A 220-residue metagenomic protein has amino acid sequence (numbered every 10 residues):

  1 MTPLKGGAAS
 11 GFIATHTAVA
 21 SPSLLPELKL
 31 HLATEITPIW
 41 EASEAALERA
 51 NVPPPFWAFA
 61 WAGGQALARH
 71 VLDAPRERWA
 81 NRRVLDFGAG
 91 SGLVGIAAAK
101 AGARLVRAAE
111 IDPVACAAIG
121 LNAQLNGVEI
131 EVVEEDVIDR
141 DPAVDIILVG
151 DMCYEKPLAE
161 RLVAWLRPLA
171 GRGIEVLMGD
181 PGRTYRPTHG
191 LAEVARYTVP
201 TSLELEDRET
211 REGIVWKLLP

Functional and structural regions predicted by a protein language model:
M1-P220: S-adenosylmethionine-dependent methyltransferases
